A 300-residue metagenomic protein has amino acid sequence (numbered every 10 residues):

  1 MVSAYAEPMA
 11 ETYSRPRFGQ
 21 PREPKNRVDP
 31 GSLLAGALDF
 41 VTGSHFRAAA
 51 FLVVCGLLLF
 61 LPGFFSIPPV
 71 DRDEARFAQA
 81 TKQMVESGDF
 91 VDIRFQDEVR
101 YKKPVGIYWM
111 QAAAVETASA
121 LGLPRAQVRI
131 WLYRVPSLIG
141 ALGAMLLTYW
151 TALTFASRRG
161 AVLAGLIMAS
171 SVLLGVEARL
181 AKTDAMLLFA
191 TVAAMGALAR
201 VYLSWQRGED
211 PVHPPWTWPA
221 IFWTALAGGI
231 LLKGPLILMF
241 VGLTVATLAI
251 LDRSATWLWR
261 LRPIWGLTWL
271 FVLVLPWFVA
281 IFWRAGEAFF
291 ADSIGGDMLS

Functional and structural regions predicted by a protein language model:
V2-S300: Membrane-integral, polyisoprenol-dependent glycosyltransferases of the GT-C/oligosaccharyltransferase superfamily
